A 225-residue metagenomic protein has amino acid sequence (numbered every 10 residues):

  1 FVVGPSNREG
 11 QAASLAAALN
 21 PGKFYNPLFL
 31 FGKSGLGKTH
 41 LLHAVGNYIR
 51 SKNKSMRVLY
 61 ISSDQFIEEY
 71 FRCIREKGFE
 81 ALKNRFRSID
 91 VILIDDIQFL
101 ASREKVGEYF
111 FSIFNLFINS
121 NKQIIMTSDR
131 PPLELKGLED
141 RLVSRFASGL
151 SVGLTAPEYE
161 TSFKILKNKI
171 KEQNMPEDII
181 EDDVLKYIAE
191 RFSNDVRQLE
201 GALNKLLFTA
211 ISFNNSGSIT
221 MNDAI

Functional and structural regions predicted by a protein language model:
V2-L28: Pre-Walker A (pre-P-loop) alpha-helix and adjacent loop at the N terminus of AAA/AAA+ ATPase modules, a conserved
G22-H43: Walker A/P-loop nucleotide-binding motif
S55-V91, A101-E104: Short glycine-rich substrate-engagement loop in P-loop NTPases that contacts/grips substrate
F71-R75, P132-S148: Short regulatory helix/loop adjacent to the ATP-binding pocket of P-loop NTPases
A101-S102, G107-R130, D140-R145: Conserved catalytic/switch belt of AAA+ P-loop NTPases
E134-K136, G149-T161: Conserved AAA+ ATPase "SRH/arginine-finger" region at the nucleotide-binding site
R141, G149, T161-P176, F208-S212: Conserved AAA+ ATPase "sensor/coupling" helix adjacent to the nucleotide-binding pocket
K167-K171, D183-E190, R197-S212: C-terminal helical "lid" of AAA+/P-loop NTPase domains
